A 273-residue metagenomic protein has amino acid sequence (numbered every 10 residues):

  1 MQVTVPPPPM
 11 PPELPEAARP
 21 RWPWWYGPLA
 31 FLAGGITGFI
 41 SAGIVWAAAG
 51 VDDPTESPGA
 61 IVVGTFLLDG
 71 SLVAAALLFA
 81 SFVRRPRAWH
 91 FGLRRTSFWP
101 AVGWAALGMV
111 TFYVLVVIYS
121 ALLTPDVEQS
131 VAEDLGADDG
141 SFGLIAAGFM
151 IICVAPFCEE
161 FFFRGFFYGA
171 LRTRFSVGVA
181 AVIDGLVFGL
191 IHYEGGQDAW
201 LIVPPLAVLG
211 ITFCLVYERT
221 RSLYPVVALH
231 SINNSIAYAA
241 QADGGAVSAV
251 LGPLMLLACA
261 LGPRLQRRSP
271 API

Functional and structural regions predicted by a protein language model:
M1-W99, I236-I273: N-terminal, membrane-interfacial amphipathic/helix-forming hydrophobic leader that caps and precedes the first
W25-L29, V62-V63, W99-A106, I145-F149 (+4 more regions): Hydrophobic alpha-helical transmembrane segments
I36, I40-G43, V182, I191 (+1 more regions): Functionally important transmembrane alpha-helices
A48-V62, A88-A155, T173: Juxtamembrane helix-loop-helix connectors linking adjacent transmembrane helices in multi-pass membrane enzymes
L67, S71, A75, L107 (+9 more regions): Lipid-exposed faces of alpha-helical membrane segments in multi-pass integral membrane proteins
A88, R164, Y168, G210-C214: Interfacial helix-capping/hinge residues at the ends of transmembrane alpha-helices
C158-I183, E218-S222: Membrane-interface helix/loop boundary segments of multi-pass membrane proteins
